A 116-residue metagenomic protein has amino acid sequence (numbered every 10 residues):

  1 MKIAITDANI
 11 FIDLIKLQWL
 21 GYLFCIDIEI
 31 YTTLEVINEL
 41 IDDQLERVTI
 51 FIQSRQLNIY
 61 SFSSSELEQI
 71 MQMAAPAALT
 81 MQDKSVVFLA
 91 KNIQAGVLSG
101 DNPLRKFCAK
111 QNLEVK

Functional and structural regions predicted by a protein language model:
K2-A95, N102-K106, Q111-L113: Active-site-proximal, substrate-binding regions of enzyme catalytic domains and RNA-binding/basic surfaces
